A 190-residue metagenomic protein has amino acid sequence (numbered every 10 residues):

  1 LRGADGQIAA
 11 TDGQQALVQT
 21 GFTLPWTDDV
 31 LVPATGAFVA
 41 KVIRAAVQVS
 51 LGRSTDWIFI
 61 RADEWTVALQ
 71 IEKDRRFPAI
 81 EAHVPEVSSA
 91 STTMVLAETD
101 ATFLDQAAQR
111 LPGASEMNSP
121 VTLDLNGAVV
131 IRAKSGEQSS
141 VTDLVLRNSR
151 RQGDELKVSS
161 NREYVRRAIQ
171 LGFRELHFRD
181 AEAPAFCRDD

Functional and structural regions predicted by a protein language model:
L1-F77, V84-D190: DNA polymerase processivity clamps
